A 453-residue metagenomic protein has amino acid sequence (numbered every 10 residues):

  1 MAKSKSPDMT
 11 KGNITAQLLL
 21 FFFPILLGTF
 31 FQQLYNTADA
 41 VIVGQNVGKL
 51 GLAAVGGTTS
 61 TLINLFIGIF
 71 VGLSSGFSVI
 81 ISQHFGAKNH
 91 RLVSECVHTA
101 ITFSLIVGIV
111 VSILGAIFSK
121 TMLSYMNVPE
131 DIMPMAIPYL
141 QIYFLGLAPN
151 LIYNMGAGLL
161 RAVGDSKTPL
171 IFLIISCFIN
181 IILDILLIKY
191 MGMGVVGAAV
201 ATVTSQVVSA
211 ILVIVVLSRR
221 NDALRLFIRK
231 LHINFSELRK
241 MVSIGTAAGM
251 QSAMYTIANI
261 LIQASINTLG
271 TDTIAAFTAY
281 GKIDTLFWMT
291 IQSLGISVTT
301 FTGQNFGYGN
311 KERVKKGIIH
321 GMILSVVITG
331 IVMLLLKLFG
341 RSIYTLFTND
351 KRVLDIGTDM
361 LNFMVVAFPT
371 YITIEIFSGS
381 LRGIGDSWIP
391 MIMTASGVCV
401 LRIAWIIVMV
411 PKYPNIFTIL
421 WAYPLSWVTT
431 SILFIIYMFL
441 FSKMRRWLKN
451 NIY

Functional and structural regions predicted by a protein language model:
M1-F22, I81-G146, Y190-T246, T302-A367 (+1 more regions): Short alpha-helical transmembrane segments in multi-pass integral membrane proteins
K11, T15-L34, A38, L62-I69 (+8 more regions): Residue-level signal for short hydrophobic patches within transmembrane helices of multi-pass membrane transporters
L20-D39, I142, Y153, S176 (+5 more regions): Transmembrane helical elements of multi-pass membrane transporters/channels
I25, T29, V41, V79 (+15 more regions): Transmembrane alpha-helix boundary and packing residues in multipass membrane permease domains and related
F30, L34-A53, L123-E130, L186-V195 (+5 more regions): Helix-terminus/linker motif at the lipid-water interface of multi-pass membrane proteins
V47-T61, A136, L140, A199 (+3 more regions): Small-residue hotspots at the loop-to-helix junctions and early N-terminal turns of transmembrane alpha-helices
L52-I113, N150-P169, A276-L334, L338-G340 (+1 more regions): Small-residue-rich hydrophobic transmembrane alpha-helices
S74, I142-R161, P169-C177, A198-V213 (+4 more regions): Short runs within selected transmembrane alpha-helices of multi-pass transporters and secretion channels
